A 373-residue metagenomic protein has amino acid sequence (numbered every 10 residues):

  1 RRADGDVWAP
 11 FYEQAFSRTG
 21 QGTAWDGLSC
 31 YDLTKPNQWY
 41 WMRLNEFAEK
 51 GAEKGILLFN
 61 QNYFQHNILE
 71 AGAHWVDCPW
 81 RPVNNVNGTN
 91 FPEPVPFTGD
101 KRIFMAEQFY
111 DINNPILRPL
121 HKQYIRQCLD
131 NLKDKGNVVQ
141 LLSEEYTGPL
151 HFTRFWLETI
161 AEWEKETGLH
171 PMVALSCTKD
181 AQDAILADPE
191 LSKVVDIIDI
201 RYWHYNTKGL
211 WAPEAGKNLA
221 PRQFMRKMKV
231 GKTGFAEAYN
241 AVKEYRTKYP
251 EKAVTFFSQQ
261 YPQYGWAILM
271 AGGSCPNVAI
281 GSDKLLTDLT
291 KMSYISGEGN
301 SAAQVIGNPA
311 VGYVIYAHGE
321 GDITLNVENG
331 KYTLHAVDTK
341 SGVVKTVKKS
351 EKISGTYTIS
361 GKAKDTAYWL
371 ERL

Functional and structural regions predicted by a protein language model:
R1-L186, E190-I197: Active-site mouth of glycoside hydrolases
R1-R2, P10-F16, S29, K50-Q61 (+14 more regions): Aromatic-enriched hydrophobic runs in primary sequence
A3, A9, A15, A24 (+20 more regions): A sequence-composition feature that detects small, non-aromatic residues
F16, W80, I353, I359-S360: Aromatic-residue hotspot detector
K50, H66-I68, L142, L150-F152 (+8 more regions): Generic marker of "main functional regions" within proteins
P115, L120-Q123, D134-T290: Extracellular glycoside hydrolase catalytic/binding regions
R222-S350, T356-L373: Aromatic- and carboxylate-lined catalytic core of secreted/periplasmic carbohydrate-active enzymes
